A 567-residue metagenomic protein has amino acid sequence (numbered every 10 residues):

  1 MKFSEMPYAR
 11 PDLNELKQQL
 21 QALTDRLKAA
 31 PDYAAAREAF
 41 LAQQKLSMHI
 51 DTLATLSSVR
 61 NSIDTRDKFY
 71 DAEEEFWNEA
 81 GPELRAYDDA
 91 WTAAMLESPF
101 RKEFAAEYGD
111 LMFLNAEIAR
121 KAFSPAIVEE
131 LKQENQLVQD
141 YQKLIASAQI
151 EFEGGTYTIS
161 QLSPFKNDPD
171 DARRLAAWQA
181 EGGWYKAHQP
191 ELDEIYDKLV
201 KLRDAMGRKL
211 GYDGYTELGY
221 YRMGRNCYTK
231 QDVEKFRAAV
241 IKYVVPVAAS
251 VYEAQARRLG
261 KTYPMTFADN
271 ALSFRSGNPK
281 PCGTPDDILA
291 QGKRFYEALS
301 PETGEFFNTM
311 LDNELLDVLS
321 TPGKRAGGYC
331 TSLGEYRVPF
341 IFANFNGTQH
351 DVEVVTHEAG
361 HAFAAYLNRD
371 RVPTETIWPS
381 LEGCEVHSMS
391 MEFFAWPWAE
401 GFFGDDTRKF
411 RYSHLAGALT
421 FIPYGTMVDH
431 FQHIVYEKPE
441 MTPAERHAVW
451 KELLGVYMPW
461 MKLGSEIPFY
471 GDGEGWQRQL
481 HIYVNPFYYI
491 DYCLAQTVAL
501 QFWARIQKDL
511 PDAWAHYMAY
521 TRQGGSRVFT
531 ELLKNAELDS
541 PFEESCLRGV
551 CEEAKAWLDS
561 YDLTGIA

Functional and structural regions predicted by a protein language model:
M1-N278, Q291, L563-A567: A well-structured
F113, E117, R225-C227, V355 (+7 more regions): C-terminal, non-catalytic "cap/extension" segments appended to globular domains
I241-Y243, N368, P379-R408, H414-A416 (+2 more regions): Post-HExxH zinc-binding segment in Zn-dependent metallohydrolases
K261-T266, A271-A290, A399, L415 (+2 more regions): Long, K/E/R/D-enriched contiguous segments that form extended
K280-P285, Y336-T356: Short pre-active-site segment immediately N-terminal to the catalytic Zn-binding motif
P281-G283, L316-V338: Catalytic zinc-binding patch centered on the HExxH motif and its immediate surroundings that defines zinc-dependent
F340-N344, R371-L381, F410-G417, V435-Y436 (+1 more regions): Short beta-alpha connecting loops at secondary-structure transitions that line or flank enzyme active sites
G360-T374, F394: Catalytic Zn2+-binding segment of zinc metalloproteases
